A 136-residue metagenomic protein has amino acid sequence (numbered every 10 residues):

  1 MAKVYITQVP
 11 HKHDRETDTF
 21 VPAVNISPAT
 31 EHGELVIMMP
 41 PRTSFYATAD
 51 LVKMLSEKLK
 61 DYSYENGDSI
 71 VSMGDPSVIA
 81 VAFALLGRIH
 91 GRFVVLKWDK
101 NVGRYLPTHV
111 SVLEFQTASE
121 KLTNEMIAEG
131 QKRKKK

Functional and structural regions predicted by a protein language model:
M1-D68, A84-K136: Long, low-complexity, Lys/Arg-enriched
D68-G74: Short N-terminal targeting/anchoring amphipathic segment
S77-F83: Short, well-ordered alpha-helical microsegments
